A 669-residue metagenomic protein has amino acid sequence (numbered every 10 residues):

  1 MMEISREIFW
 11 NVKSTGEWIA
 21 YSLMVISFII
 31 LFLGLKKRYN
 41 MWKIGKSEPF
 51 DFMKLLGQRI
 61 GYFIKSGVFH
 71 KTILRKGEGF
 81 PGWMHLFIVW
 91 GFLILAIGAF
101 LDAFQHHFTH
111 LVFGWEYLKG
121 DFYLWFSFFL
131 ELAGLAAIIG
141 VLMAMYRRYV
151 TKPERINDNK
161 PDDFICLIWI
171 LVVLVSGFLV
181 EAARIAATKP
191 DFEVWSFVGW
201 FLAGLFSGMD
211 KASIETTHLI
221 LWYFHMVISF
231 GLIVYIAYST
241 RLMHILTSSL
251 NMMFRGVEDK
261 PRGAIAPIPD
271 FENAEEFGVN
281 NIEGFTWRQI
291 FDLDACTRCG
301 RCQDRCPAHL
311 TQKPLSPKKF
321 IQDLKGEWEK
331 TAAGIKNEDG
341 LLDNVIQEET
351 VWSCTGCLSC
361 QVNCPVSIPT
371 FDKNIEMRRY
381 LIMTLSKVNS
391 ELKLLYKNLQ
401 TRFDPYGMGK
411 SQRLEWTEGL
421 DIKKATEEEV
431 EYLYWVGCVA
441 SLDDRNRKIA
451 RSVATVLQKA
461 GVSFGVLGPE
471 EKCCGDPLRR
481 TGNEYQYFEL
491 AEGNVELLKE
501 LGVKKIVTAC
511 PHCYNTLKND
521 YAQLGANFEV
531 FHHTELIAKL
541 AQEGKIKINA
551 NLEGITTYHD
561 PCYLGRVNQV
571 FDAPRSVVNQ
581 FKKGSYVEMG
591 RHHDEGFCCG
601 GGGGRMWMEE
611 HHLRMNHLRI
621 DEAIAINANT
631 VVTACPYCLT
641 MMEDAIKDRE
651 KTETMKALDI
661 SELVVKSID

Functional and structural regions predicted by a protein language model:
M1-F9, H106-W125, A183-H218: Membrane-interfacial helical/loop segments at transmembrane boundaries in membrane proteins
M2-M143, G284-L293, K318-I321, K325-G525 (+1 more regions): Iron-sulfur-cluster electron-transfer modules
L23-L31, I138, I170-V172, L219-M253: Alpha-helical membrane-embedded segments
L31-D51, F104-T109, M143-D163, L179-V194 (+3 more regions): Juxtamembrane/interface segments at transmembrane-helix termini
L86-F100, C166-T188: Hydrophobic alpha-helical membrane-insertion segments
W125-I138, F206-G231: Hydrophobic alpha-helical transmembrane segments
A133, L202-H218, A264-F277, T370-D669: Iron-sulfur cluster-binding electron-transfer modules in prokaryotic oxidoreductases
L219, I233-S353, R402: Ferredoxin-type iron-sulfur electron-transfer modules and their immediate structural context
